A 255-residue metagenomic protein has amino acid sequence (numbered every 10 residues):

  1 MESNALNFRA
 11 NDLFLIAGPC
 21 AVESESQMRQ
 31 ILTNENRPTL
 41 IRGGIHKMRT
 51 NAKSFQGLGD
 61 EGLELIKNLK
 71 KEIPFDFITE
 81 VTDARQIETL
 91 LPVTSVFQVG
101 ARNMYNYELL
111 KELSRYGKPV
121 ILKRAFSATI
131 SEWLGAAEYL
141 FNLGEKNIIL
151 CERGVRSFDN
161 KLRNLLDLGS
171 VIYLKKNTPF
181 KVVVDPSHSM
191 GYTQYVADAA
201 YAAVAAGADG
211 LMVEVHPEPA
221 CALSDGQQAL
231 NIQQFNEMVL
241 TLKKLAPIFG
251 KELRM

Functional and structural regions predicted by a protein language model:
M1-I16, P247-M255: N-terminal amphipathic alpha-helix/helix-capping segment at the start of soluble metabolic enzymes
L13-P19, T39-G43, F77-T79, S95-V99 (+4 more regions): Hydrophobic faces of well-ordered beta-strands that scaffold small-molecule active sites in alpha/beta enzyme cores
L13-Q30, A52-G57, D76-E80, G100-A101 (+2 more regions): Active-site mouth loops of central-metabolism enzymes
R37, T89-Q98, S114-V120, F141-N147 (+2 more regions): Glycine-enriched alpha-helix->loop->beta-strand junction motifs that scaffold or abut catalytic
R42-E61, P217-Q227: Glycine-rich, proline-tolerant flexible connector loops at the mouths of alpha/beta enzymes
H46-R49, N103-G169: Conserved anion-binding
Q56-T79, E112-P119, L168-V183, Q228-K251: Alpha-helix-loop-beta-strand connector modules within alpha/beta enzyme cores
L143-A206: Active-site/ligand-binding-proximal alpha/beta "capping" segment
